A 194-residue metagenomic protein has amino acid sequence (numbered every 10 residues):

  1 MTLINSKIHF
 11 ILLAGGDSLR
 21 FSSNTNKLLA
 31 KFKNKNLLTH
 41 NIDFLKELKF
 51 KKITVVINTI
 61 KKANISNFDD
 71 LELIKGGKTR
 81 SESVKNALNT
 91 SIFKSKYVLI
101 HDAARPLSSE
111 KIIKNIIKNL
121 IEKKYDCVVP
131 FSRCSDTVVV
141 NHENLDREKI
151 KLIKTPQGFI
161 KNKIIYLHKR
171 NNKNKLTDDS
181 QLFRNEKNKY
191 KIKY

Functional and structural regions predicted by a protein language model:
L3-I60: N-terminal glycine-rich phosphate-binding loop and ensuing alpha1 helix
L3-N5, S91-K96, E122-K123: Glycine-rich phosphate-binding loop signature in dinucleotide/nucleotide-binding domains
L12, L38, A87, H101-D102 (+2 more regions): Residue-level signal for inorganic ion chemistry
E47, S108-K193: Conserved core of the sugar-phosphate nucleotidyltransferase
I57-K62, C134-D136: Short, polar loop motifs at secondary-structure junctions
A63-D69, V140: Short loop/helix-cap segments at secondary-structure boundaries that form the rim of catalytic
N67-V98, N172-K173: Short phosphate-binding loop-to-helix
R80, A103-L107, D136: Acidic metal-phosphate-binding loop of nucleotide-sugar-dependent transferases
